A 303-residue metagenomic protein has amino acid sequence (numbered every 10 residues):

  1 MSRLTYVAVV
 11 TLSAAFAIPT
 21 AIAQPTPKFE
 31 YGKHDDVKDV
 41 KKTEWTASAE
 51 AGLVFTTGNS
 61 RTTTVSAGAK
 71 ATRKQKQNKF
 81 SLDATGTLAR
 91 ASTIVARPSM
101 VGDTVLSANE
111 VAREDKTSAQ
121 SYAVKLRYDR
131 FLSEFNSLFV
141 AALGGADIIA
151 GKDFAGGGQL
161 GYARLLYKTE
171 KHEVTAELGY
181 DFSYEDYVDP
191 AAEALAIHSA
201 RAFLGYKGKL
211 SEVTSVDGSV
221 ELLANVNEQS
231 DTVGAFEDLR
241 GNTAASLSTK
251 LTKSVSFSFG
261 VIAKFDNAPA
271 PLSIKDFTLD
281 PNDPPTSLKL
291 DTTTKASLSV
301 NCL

Functional and structural regions predicted by a protein language model:
M1-T43, L303: Cleavable N-terminal export/targeting peptides
D39-F55, K79-L82: Transmembrane beta-strand segments of Gram-negative outer membrane beta-barrel proteins
W45, R61-V65, S118-Y122, K152-G158 (+4 more regions): Residues that define the transmembrane beta-barrel architecture of outer-membrane proteins
A49-A51, L82-A84, V140-A142, A176-L178 (+2 more regions): Membrane-embedded beta-strand positions of outer-membrane beta-barrel proteins
L53-T57, Q75, G86-R90, G144-I148 (+5 more regions): Transmembrane beta-strands of outer-membrane beta-barrel pores
T62-T64, T93-V101, G151-G157, Y187-E193 (+2 more regions): Outer-membrane beta-barrel translocator domains and adjoining extracellular loop/strand segments of Gram-negative
Q77-S81, F135-L138, E170-V174, L210-V216 (+1 more regions): Repeated loop/turn-to-beta-strand initiation elements of outer-membrane beta-barrel proteins
K250, S254, L288-L303: Outer-membrane beta-barrel "beta-signal"
